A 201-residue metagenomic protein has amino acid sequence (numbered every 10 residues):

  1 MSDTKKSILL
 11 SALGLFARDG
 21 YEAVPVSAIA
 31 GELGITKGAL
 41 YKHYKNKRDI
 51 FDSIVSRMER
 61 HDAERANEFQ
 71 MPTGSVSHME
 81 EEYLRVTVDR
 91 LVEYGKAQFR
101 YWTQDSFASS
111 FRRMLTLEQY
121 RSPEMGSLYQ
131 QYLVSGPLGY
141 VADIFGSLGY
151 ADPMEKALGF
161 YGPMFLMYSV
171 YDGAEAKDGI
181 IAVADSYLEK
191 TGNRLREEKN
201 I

Functional and structural regions predicted by a protein language model:
M1-T4: Short, Lys/Arg-enriched anionic-surface-contact patches
S7, S11, L15-R57: Helix-turn-helix
A17, Y21, E59, A63 (+10 more regions): Short amphipathic alpha-helical interface segments enriched in basic and hydrophobic/aromatic residues, used as
K47, I54, M58, D62 (+6 more regions): Hydrophobic/aromatic residues within well-ordered alpha-helical segments
D52-Y94: Amphipathic alpha-helical linker/stalk segments
Q70-P72, L84, Y94, S186-I201: N-terminal hydrophobic signal/anchor transmembrane helix of membrane proteins
D89-A97, Y101-Q131: Amphipathic alpha-helical segments used for helix-helix packing
R112, S127-Q131, S135, G139 (+2 more regions): Hydrophobic/aromatic-rich alpha-helical bundle segments in the mid-to-C-terminal region
